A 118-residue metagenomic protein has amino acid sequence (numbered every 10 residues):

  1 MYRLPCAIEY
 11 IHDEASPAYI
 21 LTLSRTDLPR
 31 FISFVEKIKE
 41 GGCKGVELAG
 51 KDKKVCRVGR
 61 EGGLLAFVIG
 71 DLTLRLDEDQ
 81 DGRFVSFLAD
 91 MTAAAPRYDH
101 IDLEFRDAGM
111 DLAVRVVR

Functional and structural regions predicted by a protein language model:
M1-R118: Positively charged, low-complexity terminal tracts and the immediately adjacent first secondary-structure elements
